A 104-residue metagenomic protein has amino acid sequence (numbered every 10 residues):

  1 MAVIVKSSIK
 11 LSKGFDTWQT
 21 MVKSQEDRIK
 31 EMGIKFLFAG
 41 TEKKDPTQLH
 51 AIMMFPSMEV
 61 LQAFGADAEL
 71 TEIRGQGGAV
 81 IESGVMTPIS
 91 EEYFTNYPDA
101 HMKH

Functional and structural regions predicted by a protein language model:
M1-T71, I81-H104: Short S/T/G/P-rich N-terminal loop/turn motif that feeds into the first structured element of a domain
